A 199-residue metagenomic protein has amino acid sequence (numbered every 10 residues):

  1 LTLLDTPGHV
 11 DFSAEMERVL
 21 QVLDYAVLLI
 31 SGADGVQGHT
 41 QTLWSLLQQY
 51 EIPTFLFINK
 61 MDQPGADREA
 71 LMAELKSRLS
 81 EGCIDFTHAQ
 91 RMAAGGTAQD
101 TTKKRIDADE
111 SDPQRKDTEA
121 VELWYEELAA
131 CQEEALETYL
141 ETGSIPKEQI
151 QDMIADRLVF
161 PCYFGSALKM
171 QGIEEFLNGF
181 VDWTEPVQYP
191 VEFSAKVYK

Functional and structural regions predicted by a protein language model:
L1-K199: Structural and coupling elements of P-loop NTPases
